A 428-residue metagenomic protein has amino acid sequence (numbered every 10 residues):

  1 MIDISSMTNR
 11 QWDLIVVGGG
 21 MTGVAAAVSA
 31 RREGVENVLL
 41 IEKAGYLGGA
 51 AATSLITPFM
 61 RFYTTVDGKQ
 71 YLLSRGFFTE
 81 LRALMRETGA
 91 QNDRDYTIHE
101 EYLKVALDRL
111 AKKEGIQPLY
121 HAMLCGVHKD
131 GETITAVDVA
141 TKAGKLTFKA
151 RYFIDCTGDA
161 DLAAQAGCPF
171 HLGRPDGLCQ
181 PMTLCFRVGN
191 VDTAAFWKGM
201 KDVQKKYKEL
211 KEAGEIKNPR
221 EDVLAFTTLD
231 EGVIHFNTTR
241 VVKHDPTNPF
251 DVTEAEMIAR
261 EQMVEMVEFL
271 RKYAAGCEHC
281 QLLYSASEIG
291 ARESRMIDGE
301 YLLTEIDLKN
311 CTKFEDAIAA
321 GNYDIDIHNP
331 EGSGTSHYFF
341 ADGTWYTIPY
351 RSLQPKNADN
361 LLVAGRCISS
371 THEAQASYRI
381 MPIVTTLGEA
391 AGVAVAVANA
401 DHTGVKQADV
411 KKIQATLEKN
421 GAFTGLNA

Functional and structural regions predicted by a protein language model:
D3-I4, S29, V35-N37, E42-G126 (+2 more regions): Conserved N-terminal/central alpha/beta ligand/cofactor-binding core
S5, A50, H121, A140 (+2 more regions): Flavin (FAD/FMN)-binding glycine-rich loop and adjacent Rossmann-like elements that form
T8-G20: Beta1/beta-strand and adjacent pyrophosphate-binding region of the FAD-binding site in flavoprotein oxidoreductases
W12, V35-N37, R151: Nucleotide donor/acceptor-binding cores
I15-V17, A26, E132: Membrane-embedded transmembrane-helix bundle of lipid-linked glycan/lipid transferases
G23: N-terminal Rossmann-fold NAD(P) dinucleotide-binding loop
G131-V137: Short, hydrophobic/aromatic-rich segments at coil-to-beta transitions
